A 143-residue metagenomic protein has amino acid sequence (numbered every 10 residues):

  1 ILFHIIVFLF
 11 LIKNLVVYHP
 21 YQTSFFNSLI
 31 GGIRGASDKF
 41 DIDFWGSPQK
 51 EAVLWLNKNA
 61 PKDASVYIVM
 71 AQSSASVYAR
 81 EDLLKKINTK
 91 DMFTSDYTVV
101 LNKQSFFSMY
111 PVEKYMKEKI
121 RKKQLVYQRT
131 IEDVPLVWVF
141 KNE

Functional and structural regions predicted by a protein language model:
I1, D82-L83: Hydrophobic, aromatic-rich transmembrane alpha-helices and their immediate juxtamembrane boundary segments
I1-I30: Signature aromatic-anchored transmembrane alpha helix within multi-pass, membrane-resident enzymes that catalyze glycan
K13, Y67-M70, V99-K103: Short beta-strand segments
N27-F44: Short extracytoplasmic/periplasmic juxtamembrane "stem" segments immediately C-terminal to an N-terminal membrane anchor
I42-Y78: Short periplasmic/luminal acceptor-recognition loop of GT-C membrane glycosyltransferases, typified by
L84-E143: Aromatic/acidic, Gly/Pro-rich catalytic loop(s) in extracytoplasmic/lumenal soluble domains of multi-pass membrane
